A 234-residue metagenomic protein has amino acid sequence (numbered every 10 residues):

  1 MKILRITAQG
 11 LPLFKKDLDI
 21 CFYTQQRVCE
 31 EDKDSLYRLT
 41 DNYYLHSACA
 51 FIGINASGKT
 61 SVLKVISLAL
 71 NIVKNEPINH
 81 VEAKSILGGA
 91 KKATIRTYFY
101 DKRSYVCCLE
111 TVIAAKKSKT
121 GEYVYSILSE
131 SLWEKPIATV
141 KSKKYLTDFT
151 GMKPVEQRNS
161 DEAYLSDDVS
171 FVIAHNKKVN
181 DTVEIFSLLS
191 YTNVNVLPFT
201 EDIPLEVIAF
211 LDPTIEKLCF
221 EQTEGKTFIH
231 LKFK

Functional and structural regions predicted by a protein language model:
K2-C21, V73-K234: Phosphate-coordinating catalytic segments in nucleotide- and nucleic-acid-processing enzymes
K2-S67: Pre-Walker A-like glycine/lysine-rich segment at the N-terminus of P-loop NTPase domains
S67-V73: Walker A/P-loop NTP-binding motif
